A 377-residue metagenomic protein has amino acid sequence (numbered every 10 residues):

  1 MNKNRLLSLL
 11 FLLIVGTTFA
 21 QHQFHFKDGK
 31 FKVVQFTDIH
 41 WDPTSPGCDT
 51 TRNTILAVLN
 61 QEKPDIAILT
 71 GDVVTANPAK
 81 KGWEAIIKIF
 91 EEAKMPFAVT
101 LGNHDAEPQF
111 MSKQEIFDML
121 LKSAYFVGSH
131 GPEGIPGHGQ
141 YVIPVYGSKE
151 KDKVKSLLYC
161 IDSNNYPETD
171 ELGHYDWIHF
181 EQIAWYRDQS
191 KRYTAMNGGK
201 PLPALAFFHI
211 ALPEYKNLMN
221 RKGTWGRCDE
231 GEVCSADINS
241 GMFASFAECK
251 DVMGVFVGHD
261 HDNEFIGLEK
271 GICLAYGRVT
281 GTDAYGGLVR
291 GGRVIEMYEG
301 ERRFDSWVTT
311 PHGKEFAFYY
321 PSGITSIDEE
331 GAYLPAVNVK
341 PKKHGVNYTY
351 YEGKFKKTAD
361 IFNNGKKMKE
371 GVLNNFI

Functional and structural regions predicted by a protein language model:
A20-A85, I89: N-terminal active-site segment of His-dependent metallophosphoesterases
V34-R52, V74-K81, E107-P108, E168-W177 (+2 more regions): Acidic/histidine-rich helix-loop elements that form or flank divalent-metal/phosphate-binding sites at the catalytic
F36, V142-Y146, D152, M242-A247 (+1 more regions): Binuclear metal-dependent phosphoesterase catalytic core
D42-T44, T75-P78, V99-M111, Y166-T169 (+3 more regions): Active-site environment of divalent metal-dependent phosphoester hydrolases
P46-G47, G71-I89, A106-Y125, L218 (+1 more regions): Metal-dependent catalytic neighborhoods of phosphoester/phosphodiester hydrolases
K63-D65, L157-C160, L172-E264: His/acidic metal-ligating clusters that form di-metal
E84-G198, R293-E299: Extended active-site neighborhood of metal-dependent phosphoesterases/phosphodiesterases
I327-F376: Extracellular/secretory pathway-exposed regions associated with glycan biology
